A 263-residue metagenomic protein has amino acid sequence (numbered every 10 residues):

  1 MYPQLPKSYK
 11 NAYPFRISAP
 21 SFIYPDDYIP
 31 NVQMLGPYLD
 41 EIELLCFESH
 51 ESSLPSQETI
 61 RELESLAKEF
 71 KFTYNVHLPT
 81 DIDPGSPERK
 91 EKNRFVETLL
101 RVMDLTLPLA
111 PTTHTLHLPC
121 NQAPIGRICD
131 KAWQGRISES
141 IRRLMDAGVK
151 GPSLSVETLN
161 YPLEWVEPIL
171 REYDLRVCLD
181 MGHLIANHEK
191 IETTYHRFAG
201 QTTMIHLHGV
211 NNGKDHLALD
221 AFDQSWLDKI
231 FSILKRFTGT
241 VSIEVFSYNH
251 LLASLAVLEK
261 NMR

Functional and structural regions predicted by a protein language model:
M1-L78, I82-R101, R263: N-terminal pre-domain/capping segments
Y2-Y13, P30-V32, G85, V166-R176 (+1 more regions): Histidine-acidic metal/acid-base catalytic patches
P6, G85-V177: Active-site acidic/histidine proton-transfer and metal-coordination neighborhood in alpha/beta enzyme cores
A12-P14, P37-E41, E69-T73, T106-T113 (+4 more regions): A general structural motif
F15-S21, D40-L44, Y74-L78, H114-L116 (+4 more regions): Hydrophobic faces of well-ordered beta-strands that scaffold small-molecule active sites in alpha/beta enzyme cores
P20-P30, C46-T59, D83-K90, Q122-P124 (+4 more regions): Acidic-and-aromatic substrate-binding clefts and catalytic sites of carbohydrate-active enzymes
S56-E62, E91-L100, D130-S138, E189-R197 (+1 more regions): Charged helix-capping and loop-helix junction motifs
R61-D81, G135-A147, L227-I233: Alpha-helix-loop-beta-strand connector modules within alpha/beta enzyme cores
